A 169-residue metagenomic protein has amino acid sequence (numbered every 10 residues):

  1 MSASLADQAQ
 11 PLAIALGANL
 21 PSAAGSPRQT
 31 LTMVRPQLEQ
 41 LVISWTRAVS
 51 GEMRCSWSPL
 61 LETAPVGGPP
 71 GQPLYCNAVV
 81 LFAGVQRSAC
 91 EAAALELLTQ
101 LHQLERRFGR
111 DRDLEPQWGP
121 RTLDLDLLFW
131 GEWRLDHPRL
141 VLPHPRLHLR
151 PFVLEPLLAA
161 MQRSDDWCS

Functional and structural regions predicted by a protein language model:
M1-R35, E39: Extended accessory regions or peripheral subdomains of proteins
A3-S4, V66-C76, A92-S169: Flexible, gly/pro- and Lys/Arg-enriched active-site loops
Q8, A23, P36, Q40-V49 (+5 more regions): Conserved subregion of the PPM/PP2C metallophosphatase catalytic domain
A9-P11, E52, Y75, L149: Sequence-level motif detector for i,i+2 pairs with an aromatic at +2
P11-A13, N77-V79, L128: Residues embedded in well-ordered beta-strands
A18, V80-Q86, F129-G131: Short beta-strand-to-loop capping motifs
N19, W57, V80, D126 (+1 more regions): Residue-level signal for inorganic ion chemistry
P27-S88: Short, surface-exposed acidic-centric catalytic microdomains
